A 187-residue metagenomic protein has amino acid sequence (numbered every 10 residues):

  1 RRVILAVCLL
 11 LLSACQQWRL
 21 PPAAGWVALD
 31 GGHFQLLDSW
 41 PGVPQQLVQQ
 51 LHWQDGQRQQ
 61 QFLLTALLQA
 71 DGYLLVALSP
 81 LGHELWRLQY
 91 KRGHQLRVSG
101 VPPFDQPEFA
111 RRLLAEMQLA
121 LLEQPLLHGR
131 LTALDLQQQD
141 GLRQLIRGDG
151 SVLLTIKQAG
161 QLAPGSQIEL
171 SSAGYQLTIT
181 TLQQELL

Functional and structural regions predicted by a protein language model:
R1-A6: Sec-dependent signal peptide recognition, specifically the positively charged N-region followed immediately by
L9-G31: Bacterial Sec signal peptide processing site at the extreme N-terminus
A24-V48: Post-signal peptide N-terminal segment of mature Sec-exported envelope proteins
S39-K91: N-terminal mature ectodomain segment of secretory-pathway/periplasmic proteins
L74-V76, L96-R97, Q144: General beta-strand recognition
P80-E84, F104-D105, S151-V152: Short, surface-exposed beta-strand-loop junctions and turns on beta-sheet-rich folds
W86-A133: Long, charge-dense
T132-L187: Gly/Pro-enriched, hydrophobic low-complexity segments that function as extracytoplasmic propeptides/linkers
